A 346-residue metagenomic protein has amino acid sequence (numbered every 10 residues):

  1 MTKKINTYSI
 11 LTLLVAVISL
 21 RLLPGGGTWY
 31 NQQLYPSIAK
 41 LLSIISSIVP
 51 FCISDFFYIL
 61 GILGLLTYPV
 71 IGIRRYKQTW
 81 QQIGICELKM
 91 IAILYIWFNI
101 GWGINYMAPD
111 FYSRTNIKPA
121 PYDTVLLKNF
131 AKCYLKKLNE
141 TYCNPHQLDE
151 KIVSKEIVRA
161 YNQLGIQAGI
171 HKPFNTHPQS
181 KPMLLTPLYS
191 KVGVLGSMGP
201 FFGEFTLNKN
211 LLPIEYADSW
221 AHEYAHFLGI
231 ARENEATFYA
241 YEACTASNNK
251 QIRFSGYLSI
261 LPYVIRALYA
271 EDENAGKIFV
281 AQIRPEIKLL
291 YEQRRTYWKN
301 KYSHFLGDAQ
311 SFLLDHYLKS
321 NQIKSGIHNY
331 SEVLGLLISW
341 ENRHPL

Functional and structural regions predicted by a protein language model:
M1-S9: N-terminal membrane topogenic signal
L11-I71: Membrane-embedded alpha-helical segments of integral membrane proteins
W29-Q32, G103-L127: Alpha-helical transmembrane signal-anchor/signal-peptide segments
P50, I214-E242: Active-site recognition of the HExxH zinc-binding catalytic motif
L65-I71, K77-S113: Transmembrane alpha-helices and immediately adjacent membrane-cytoplasm interface residues in multi-pass integral
V125, F130-Y134, A231-A275: Post-HExxH zinc-binding segment in Zn-dependent metallohydrolases
P145-G203, K209, P213: Auxiliary, metal-adjacent structural segments of Zn-dependent hydrolase domains
E286-L346: Pan-zinc metallopeptidase signature
